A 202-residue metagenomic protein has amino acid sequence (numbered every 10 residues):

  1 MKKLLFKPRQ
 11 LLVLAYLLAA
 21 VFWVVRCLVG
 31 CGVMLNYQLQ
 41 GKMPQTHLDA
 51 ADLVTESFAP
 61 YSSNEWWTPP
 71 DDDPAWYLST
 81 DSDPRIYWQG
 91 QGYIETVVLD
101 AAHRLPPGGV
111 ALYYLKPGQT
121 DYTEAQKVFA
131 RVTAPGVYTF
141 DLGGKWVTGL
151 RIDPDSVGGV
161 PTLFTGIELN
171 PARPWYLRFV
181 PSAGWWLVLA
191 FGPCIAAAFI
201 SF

Functional and structural regions predicted by a protein language model:
M1-K3: N-terminal secretory signal peptides that target proteins for export/translocation
L5-Q91, G166-W186: Glycan-recognition and processing domains
F22-C27, F191-F202: Alpha-helical transmembrane segments
A59-T96, D100-T139: Extracellular ligand-binding interfaces
K116-T120, G158, R173: Solvent-exposed strand-loop boundary residues in beta-sheet-rich modules
Y138-W146: Short, hydrophobic beta-strand segments
R151-V160: Short beta-strand-plus-loop segments that form exposed binding edges in beta-rich domains
